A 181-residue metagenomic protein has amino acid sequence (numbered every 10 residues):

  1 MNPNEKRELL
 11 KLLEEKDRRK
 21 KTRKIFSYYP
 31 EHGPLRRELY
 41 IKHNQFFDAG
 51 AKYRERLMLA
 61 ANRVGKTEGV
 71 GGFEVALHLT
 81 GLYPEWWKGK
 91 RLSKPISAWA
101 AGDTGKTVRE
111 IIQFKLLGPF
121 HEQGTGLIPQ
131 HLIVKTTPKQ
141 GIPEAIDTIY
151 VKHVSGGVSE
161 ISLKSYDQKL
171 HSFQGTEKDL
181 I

Functional and structural regions predicted by a protein language model:
M1-I181: Phosphate/NTP-binding elements of NTP-utilizing enzymes
